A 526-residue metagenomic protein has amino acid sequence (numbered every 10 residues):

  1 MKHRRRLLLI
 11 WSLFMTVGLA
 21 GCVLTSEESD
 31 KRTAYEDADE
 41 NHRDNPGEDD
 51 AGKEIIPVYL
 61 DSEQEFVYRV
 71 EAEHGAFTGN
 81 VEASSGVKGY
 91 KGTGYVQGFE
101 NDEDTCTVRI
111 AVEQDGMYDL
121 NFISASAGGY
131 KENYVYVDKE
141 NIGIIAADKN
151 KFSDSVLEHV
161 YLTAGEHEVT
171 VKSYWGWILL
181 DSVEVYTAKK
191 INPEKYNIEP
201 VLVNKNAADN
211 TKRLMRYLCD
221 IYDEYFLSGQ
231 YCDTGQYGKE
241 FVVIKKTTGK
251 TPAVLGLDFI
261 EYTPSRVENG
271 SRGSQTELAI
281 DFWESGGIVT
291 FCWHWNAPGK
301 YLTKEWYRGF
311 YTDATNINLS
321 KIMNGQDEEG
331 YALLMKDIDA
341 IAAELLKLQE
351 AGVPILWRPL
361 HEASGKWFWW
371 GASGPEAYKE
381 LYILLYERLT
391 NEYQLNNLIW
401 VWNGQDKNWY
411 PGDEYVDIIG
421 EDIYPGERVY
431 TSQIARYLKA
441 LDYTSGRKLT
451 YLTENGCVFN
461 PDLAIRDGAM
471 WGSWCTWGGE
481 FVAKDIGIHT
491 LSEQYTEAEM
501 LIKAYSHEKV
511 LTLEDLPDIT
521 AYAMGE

Functional and structural regions predicted by a protein language model:
A20-G21: C-terminal motif of bacterial Sec signal peptides marking the signal peptidase cleavage site
D37, G47-T211: Extracytoplasmic
G52-D61, Y186-L257, S265, N269-G270 (+1 more regions): N-terminal module-boundary/linker segments of secreted carbohydrate-active enzymes
Q230-Y231, R358-L360, Y382, Y386-K407 (+1 more regions): Aromatic-lined carbohydrate-recognition surfaces of secreted/lumenal glycan-active proteins
Q236-I244, G273-E277, A340-E344, W402-Y410 (+2 more regions): Alpha-helical scaffolding within the catalytic cores of extracellular/periplasmic polymer-degrading hydrolases
S265, S274-L384, L395: Substrate-binding cleft of extracellular glycoside hydrolase catalytic domains
D406-R428, T476-W477: Aromatic- and acid-rich polysaccharide-binding/catalytic face of secreted or lumenal carbohydrate-active enzymes
K448-E526: Substrate-binding cleft of secreted/luminal carbohydrate-active enzymes
